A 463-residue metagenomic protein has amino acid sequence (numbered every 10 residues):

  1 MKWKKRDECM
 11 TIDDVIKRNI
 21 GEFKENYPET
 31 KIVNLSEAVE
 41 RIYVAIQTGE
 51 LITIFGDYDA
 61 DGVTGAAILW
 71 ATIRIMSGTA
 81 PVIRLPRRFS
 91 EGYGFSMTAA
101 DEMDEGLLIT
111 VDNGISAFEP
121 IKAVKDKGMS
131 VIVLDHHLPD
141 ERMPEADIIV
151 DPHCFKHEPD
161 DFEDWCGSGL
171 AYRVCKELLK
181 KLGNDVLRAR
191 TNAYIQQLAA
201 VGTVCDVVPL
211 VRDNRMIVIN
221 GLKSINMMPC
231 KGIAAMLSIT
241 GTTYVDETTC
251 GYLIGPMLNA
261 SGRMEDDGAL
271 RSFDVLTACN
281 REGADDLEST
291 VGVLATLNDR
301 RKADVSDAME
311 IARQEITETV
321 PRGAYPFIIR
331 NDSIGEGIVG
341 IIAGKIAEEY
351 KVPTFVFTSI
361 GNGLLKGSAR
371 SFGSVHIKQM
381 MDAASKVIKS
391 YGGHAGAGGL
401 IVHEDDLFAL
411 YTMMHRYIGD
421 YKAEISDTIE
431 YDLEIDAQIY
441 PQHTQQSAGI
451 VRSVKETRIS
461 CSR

Functional and structural regions predicted by a protein language model:
K2-L107, K127, E145, K180-F408 (+3 more regions): Hydrophobic helix-and-loop "lid/oligomerization" segment in the mid-to-C-terminal part of catalytic domains
A99-E102, L108-K125, M129-V208: Conserved phosphate-handling catalytic cores of large alpha/beta enzymes
A437-R463: Accessory interdomain/linker segments of ATP-dependent helicases and helicase-like nucleic-acid enzymes that mediate
